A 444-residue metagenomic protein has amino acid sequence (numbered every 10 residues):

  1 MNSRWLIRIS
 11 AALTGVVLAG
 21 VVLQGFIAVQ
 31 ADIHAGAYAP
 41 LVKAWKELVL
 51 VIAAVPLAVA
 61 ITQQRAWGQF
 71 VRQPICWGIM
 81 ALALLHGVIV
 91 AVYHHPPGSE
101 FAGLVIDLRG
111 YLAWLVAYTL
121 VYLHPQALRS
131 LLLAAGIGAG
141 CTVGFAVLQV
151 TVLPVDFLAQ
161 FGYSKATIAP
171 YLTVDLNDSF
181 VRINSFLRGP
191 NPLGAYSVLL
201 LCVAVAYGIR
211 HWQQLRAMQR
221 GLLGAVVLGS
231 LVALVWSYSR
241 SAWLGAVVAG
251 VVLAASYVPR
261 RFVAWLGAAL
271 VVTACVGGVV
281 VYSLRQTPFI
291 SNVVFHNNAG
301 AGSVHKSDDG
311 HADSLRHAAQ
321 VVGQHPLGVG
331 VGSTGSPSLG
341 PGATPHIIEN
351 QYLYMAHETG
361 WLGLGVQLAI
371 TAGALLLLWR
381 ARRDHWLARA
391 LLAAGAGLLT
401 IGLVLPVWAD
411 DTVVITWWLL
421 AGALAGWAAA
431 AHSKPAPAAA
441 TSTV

Functional and structural regions predicted by a protein language model:
S3-T14, L18, R72-A83, Y118-F161: Interfacial loop-to-transmembrane-helix boundary motif in multi-pass membrane proteins
R8-A31, V49-L108, L112, L398-L399: N-terminal hydrophobic segments of proteins, predominantly signal-anchor/transmembrane helices of inner/organellar
L13-G20, L222-G229, W379-L405, T416 (+1 more regions): Loop-to-helix entry and N-terminal half of a specific, functionally important transmembrane alpha helix in multi-pass
A54-A58, R129-Y257, G373, W379-R380 (+1 more regions): Alpha-helical transmembrane segments of multi-pass inner-membrane proteins
G144, V150-P154, S237, A254-G302 (+1 more regions): A membrane-periplasm/extracellular boundary helix in multi-pass inner-membrane enzymes that assemble envelope glycans
V247-G250, L391-L403, V407-V444: Transmembrane alpha-helices of multi-pass inner-membrane enzymes
A254-A255, E358-L399: Hydrophobic transmembrane alpha-helices and their immediate junctions
R285-S291, F295-T359: Long extracytoplasmic/lumenal interhelical loops at the membrane interface of multi-pass membrane proteins
